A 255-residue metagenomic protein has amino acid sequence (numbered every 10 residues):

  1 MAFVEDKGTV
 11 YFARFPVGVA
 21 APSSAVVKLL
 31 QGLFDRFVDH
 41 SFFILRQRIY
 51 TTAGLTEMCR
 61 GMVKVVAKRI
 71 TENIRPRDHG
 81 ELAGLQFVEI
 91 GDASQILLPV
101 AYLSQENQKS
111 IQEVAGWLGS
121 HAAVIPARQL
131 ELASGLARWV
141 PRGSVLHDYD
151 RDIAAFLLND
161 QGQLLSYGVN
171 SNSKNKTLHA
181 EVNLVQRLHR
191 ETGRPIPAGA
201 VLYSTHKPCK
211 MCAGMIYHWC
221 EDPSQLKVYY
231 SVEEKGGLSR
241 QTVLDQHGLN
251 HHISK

Functional and structural regions predicted by a protein language model:
M1-K255: Zinc-dependent deaminase catalytic domain
